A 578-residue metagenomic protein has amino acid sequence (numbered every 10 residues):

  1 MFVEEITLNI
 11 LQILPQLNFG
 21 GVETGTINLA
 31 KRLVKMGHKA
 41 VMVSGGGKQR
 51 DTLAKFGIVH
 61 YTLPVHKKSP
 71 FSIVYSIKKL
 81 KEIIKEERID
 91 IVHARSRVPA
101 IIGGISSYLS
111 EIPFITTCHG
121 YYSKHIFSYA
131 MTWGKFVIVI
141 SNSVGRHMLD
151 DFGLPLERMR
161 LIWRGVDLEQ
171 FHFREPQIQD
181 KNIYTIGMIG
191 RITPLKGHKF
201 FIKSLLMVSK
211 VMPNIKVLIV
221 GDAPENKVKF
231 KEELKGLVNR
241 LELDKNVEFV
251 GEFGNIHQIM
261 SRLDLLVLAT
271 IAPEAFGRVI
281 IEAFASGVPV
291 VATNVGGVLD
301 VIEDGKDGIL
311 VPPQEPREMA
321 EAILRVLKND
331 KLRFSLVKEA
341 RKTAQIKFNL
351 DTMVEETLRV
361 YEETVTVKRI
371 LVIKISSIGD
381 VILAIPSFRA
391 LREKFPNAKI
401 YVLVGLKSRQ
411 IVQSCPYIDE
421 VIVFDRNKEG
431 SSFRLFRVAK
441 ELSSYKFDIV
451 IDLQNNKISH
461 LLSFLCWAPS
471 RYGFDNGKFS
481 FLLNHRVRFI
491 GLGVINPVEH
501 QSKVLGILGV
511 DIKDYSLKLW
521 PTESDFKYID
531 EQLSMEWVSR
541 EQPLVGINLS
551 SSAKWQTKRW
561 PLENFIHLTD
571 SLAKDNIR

Functional and structural regions predicted by a protein language model:
L11, Q179-K196, I202-L205, L218 (+1 more regions): Conserved donor-binding/catalytic core segment of Leloir-type glycosyltransferases
E23-N28, T193-K210, V217, K229-E232 (+2 more regions): A conserved mid-protein helix/loop that constitutes part of the nucleotide-sugar donor-binding site
M42, P289-A292, I302: Short hydrophobic beta-strand element within catalytic cores of glycosyltransferases and related nucleotide-activated
Y108-N142, R146, F152-L154, L482-F489: A conserved, positively charged/aromatic
Y184, V365-R578: Catalytic machinery of carbohydrate-active enzymes, primarily nucleotide-sugar-dependent glycosyltransferases
N226-K231, D244-F253, I259, I309-L310: Active-site donor-binding acidic/aromatic loop of nucleotide-activated sugar and phosphosugar transferases involved
D304-G305, I309-P316, R325-K331: Conserved acidic donor-binding segment of nucleotide-sugar-dependent glycosyltransferases
E318, R325, L332-I346, E356: A short, well-ordered alpha-helix in the C-terminal region of glycosyltransferases
